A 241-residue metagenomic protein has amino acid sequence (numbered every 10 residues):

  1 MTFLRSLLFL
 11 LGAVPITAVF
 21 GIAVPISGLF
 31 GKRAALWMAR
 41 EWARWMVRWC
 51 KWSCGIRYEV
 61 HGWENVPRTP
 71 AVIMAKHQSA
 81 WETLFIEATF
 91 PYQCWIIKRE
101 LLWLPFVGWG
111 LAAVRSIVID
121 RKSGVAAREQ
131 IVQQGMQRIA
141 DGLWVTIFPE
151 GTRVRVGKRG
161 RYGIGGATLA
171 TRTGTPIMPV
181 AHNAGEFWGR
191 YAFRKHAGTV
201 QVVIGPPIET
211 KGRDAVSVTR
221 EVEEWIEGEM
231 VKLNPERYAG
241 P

Functional and structural regions predicted by a protein language model:
F3, E129-P241: Non-catalytic C-terminal accessory region of glycerolipid acyltransferases and related lyso-lipid remodeling enzymes
L4-L29: A hydrophobic membrane-anchoring feature enriched in long, contiguous, low-charge segments that mark signal-anchor
F20-R40, R44, K51-C54, N65-G124: Catalytic core of membrane glycerolipid acyltransferases/transacylases, capturing the structured, soluble-facing
W52-V60, R128-E129, N183-E186: Short gly/ser/thr-rich secondary-structure transition/capping motifs
V60, I73, W95-I96, V202-I204: Generic preference for hydrophobic
H61, I96-K98, I119-R121, P149 (+1 more regions): Thr-Gly-centered strand-to-loop micro-motif
